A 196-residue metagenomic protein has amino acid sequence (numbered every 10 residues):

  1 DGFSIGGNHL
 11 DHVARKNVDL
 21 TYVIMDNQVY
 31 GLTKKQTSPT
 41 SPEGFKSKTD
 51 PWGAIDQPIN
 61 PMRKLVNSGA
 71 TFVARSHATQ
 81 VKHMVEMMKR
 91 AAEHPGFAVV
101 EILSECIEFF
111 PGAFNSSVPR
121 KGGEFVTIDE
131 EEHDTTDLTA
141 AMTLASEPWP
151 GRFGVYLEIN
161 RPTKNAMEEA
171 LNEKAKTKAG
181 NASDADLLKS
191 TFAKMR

Functional and structural regions predicted by a protein language model:
D1-G31, H83-V85: Thiamine diphosphate
I5-H9, L32-T37, F110-N115, M167-E169: Short acidic, glycine/serine/threonine-rich loops at helix termini
R15-L20, M25, G69-A70, H94-F97 (+1 more regions): Short coil/turn connectors at secondary-structure junctions
T21-D26, E101-L103, Y156-E158: Short beta-strand segments
G31-L32, K82-M84, V100, I107-G112 (+1 more regions): Short acidic/glycine-rich loop or secondary-structure boundary segments that cap or lie
S38-A91: Conserved thiamine diphosphate
N67-H77, A92-P95, I102-L103, I107-A113: Active-site rim beta-loop-alpha module in soluble metabolic enzymes
E105-R196: Flexible, low-complexity linker and terminal segments
